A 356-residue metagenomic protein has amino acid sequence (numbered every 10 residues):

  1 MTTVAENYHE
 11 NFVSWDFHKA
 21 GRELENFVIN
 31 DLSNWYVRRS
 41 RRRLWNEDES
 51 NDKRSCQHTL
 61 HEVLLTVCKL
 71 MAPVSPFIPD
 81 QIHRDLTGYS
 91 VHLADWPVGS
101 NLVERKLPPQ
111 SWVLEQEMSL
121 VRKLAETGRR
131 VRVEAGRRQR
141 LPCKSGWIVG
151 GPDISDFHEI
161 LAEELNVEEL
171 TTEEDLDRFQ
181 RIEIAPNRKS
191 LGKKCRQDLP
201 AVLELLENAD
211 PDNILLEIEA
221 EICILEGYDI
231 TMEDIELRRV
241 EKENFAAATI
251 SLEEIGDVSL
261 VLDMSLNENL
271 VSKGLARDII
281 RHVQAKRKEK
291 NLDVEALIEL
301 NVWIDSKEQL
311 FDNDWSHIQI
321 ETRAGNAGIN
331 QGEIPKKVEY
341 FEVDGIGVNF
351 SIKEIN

Functional and structural regions predicted by a protein language model:
M1-N356: Feature 926 captures the class I aminoacyl-tRNA synthetase adenylation module centered on the KMSKS loop
